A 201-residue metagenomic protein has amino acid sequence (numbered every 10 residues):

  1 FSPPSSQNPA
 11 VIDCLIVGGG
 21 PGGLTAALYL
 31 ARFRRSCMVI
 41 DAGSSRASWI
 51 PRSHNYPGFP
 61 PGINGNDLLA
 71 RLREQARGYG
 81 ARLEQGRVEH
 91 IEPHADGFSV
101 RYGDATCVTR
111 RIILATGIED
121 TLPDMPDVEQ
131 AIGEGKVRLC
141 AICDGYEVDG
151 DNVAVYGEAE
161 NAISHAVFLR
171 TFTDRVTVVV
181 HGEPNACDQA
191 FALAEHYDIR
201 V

Functional and structural regions predicted by a protein language model:
F1-L15, M38, L83-D151: FAD-binding core/adjacent interface of flavoenzyme oxidoreductases
V11, I16-V39, L139-D188: Rossmann-like dinucleotide/flavin-binding elements
L30-A31, R52-N55, P126-Q130, F168-T171 (+1 more regions): Short, glycine/charged-enriched secondary-structure capping and boundary segments
S36-W49: N-terminal glycine-rich anion-binding loops that anchor highly charged ligand groups
A42-S45, E119, A159-E160: Short glycine-enriched loops at secondary-structure junctions
S48, L122-P123, I163-S164: Glycine/Thr-rich phosphate-binding loops of Rossmann-like dinucleotide-binding domains
S48-T106, N185-I199: N-terminal Rossmann-like dinucleotide/flavin-binding domain of flavoprotein oxidoreductases that bind FAD/FMN
R82-E84, R138, V179, R200-V201: General small-molecule cofactor/ligand-binding pocket signal
